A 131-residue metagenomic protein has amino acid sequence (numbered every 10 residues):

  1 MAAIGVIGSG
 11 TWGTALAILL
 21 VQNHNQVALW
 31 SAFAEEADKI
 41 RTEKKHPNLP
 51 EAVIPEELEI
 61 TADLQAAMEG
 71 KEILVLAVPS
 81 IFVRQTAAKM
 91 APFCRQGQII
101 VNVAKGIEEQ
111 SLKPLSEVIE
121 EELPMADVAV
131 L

Functional and structural regions predicted by a protein language model:
M1-V53, E59-A62, K89: NAD(P)+-binding Rossmann beta1-loop-alpha1 motif at the extreme N-terminus of oxidoreductases
Q22-H24, I54-P55, R95, L123-M125: Short, well-ordered coil/turn elements that cap or connect secondary structure elements
A28, P55, V103, I107: Conserved short-loop catalytic and cofactor-binding motifs
L64, M68-E69, I73-L131: Rossmann-like NAD(P)(H) cofactor-binding subdomain of soluble oxidoreductases
